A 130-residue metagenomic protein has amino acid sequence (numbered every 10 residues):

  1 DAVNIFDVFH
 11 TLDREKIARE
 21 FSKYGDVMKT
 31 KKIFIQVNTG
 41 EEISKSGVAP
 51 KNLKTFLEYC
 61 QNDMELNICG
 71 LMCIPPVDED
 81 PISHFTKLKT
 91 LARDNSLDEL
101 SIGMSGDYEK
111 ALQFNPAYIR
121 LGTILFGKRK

Functional and structural regions predicted by a protein language model:
D1-E99, M104-G106, L112-F114: Conserved alpha/beta-domain cores
E109-K130: C-terminal helical cap(s) of enzyme catalytic domains, especially alpha/beta-barrels
